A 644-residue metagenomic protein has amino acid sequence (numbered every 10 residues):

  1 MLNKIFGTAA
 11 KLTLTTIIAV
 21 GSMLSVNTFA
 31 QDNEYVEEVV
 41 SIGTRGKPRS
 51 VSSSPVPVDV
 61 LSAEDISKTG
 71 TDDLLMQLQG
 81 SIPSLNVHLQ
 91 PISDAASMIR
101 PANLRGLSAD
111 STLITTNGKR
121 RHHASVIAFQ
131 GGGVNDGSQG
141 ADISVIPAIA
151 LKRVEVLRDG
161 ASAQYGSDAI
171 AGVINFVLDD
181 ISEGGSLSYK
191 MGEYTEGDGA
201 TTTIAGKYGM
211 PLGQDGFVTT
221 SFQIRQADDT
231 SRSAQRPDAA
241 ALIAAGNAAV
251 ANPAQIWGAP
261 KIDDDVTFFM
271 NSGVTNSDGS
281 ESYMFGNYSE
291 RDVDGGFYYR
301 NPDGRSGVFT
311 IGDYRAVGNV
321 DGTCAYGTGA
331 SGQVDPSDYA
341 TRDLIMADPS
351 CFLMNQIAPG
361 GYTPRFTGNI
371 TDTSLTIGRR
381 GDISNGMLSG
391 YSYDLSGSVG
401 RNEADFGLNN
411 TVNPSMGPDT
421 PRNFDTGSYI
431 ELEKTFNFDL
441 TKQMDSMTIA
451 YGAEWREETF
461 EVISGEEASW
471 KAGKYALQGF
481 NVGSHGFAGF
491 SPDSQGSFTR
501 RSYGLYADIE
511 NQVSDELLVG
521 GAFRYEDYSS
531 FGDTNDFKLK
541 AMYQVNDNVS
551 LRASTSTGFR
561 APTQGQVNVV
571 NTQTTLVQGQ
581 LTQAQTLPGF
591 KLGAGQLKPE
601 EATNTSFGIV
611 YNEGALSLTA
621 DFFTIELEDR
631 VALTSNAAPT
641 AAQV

Functional and structural regions predicted by a protein language model:
V39-T69, A96, V126-D136: N-terminal periplasmic "start-of-domain" segments of outer-membrane beta-barrel proteins
L74-Q77, S81, A102, T115 (+4 more regions): N-terminal periplasmic accessory domains that precede and gate Gram-negative outer-membrane beta-barrel machines
Q79-A124: Extracytoplasmic beta-strand/coil segments of soluble accessory domains associated with Gram-negative outer-membrane
K119-R158: Short acidic/polar hinge/loop motifs at secondary-structure boundaries that mediate gating or recognition
M191-T195, T202, I224-D228, Y288-D292 (+10 more regions): Transmembrane beta-strands of outer-membrane beta-barrel pores
E196-G360, P364-G378, D382: Transmembrane beta-barrel wall of Gram-negative outer-membrane proteins
P364-I370, S374-L375, S384, V399 (+2 more regions): Outer-membrane beta-barrel transmembrane domain signature of Gram-negative proteins, especially the mid-to-C-terminal
G486, F490-S502, N548, G558-T619 (+1 more regions): Outer-membrane beta-barrel signature, preferentially recognizing the C-terminal barrel domain of Gram-negative
